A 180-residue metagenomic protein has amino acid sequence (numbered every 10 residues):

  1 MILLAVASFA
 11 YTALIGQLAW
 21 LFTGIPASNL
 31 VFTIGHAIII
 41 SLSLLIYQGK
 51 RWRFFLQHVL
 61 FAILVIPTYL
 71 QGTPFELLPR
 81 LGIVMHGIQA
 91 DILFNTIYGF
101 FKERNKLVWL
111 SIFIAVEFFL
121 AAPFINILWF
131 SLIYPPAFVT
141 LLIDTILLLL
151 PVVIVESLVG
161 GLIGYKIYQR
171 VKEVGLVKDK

Functional and structural regions predicted by a protein language model:
M1-L4, L81-P123: Short helix-perturbing small/polar motifs within transmembrane alpha-helices
M1-W52: Hydrophobic transmembrane alpha-helices
I2, V31, G35, R51-V59 (+3 more regions): Hydrophobic alpha-helical transmembrane segments
A5-A13, V59-L70, A115-I125: Aromatic-anchored segments of alpha-helical transmembrane domains
G16-P26, A62-D91: Interfacial aromatic-anchored transmembrane helix boundaries in multi-pass membrane proteins
I25-V31, R53-F61, D91-W109: Hydrophobic alpha-helical transmembrane segments
P26, R104-K180: Membrane-embedded alpha-helical hairpins and interfacial helices in multi-pass inner-membrane proteins
I38-I40, V84-L93, P151-K166: Hydrophobic cores of alpha-helical transmembrane segments in multi-pass inner/ER membrane proteins, independent
